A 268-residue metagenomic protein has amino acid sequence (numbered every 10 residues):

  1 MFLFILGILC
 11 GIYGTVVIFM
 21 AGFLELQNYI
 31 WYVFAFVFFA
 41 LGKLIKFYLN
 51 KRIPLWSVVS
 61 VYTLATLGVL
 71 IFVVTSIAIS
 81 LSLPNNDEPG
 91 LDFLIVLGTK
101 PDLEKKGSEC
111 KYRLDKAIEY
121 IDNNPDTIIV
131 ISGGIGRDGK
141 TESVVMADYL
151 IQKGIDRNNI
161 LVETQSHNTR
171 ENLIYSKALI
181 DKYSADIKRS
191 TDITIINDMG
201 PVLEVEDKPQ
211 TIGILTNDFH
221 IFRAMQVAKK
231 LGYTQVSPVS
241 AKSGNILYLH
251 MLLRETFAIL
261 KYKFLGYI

Functional and structural regions predicted by a protein language model:
M1-F2, Y29, I53, S57 (+2 more regions): Structural motif marking the loop-to-transmembrane transition
M1-F47: Membrane-embedded alpha-helical segments of integral membrane proteins
L6-I12, L64-L70, V74, L253 (+1 more regions): Lipid-exposed faces of alpha-helical membrane segments in multi-pass integral membrane proteins
I12, F19, L103, D138-G139 (+1 more regions): Basic, gly/Ser/Thr/Pro-rich low-complexity segments located predominantly at protein N termini
G22, S80-P84, G266-Y267: Transmembrane helix-loop junctions in multipass membrane proteins, especially transporters and channels
L41-N85: Transmembrane alpha-helices and immediately adjacent membrane-cytoplasm interface residues in multi-pass integral
V73-R254: A structural signal for short, hydrophobic/glycine-enriched beta-strand patches
L252-I268: A transmembrane-helix-recognition feature enriched in membrane-embedded lipid enzymes and envelope glyco-/phospholipid
